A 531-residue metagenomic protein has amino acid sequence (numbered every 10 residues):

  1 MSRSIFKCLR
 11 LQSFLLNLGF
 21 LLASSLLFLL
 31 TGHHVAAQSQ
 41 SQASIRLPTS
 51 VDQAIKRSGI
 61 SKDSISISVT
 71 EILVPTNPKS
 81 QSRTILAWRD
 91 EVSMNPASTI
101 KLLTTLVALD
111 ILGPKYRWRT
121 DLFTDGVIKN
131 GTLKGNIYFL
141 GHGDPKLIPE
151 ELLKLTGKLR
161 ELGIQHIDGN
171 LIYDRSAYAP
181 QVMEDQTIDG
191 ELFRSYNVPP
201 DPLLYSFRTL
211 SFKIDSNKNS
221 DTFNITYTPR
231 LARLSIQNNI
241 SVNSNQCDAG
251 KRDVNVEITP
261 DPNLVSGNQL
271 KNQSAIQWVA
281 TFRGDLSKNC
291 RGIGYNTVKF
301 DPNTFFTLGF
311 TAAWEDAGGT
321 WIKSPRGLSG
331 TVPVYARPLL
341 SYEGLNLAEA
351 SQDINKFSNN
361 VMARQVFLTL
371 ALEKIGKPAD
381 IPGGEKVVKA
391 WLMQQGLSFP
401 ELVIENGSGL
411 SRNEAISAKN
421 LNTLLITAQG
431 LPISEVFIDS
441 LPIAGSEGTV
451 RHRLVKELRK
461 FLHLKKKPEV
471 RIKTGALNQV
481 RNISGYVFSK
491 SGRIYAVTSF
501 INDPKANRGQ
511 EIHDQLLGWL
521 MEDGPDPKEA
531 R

Functional and structural regions predicted by a protein language model:
M1-Q12: N-terminal secretory signal peptides that target proteins for export/translocation
N17-L30: Bacterial N-terminal signal peptides
L29-S39: Signal peptide processing junction and immediate N-terminal pro/mature segment of secreted/exported proteins
Q38-S58, I111-F399, E522-R531: Conserved serine DD-peptidase/penicillin-binding transpeptidase domain and beta-lactam-recognizing active-site
I55-W88, R326: A short, well-structured edge-of-sheet supersecondary motif
I85-A87, F367-R531: Small-residue-rich helix-loop
A87-V107: Short active-site loop at a secondary-structure junction that contains or immediately precedes the catalytic residue(s)
